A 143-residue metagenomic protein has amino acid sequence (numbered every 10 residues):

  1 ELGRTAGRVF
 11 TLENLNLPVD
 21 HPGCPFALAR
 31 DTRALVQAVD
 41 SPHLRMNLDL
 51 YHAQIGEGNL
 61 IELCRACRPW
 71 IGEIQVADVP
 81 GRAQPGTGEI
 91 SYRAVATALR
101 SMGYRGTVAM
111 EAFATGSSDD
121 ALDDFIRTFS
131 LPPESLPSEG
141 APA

Functional and structural regions predicted by a protein language model:
E1, H21-F26: Active-site cleft segment of glycoside hydrolase catalytic domains centered on the general acid/base Glu
E1-V9: Short intrinsically disordered, low-complexity coil segments enriched in acidic
T5, F26-L48, H52-A143: Histidine-acidic metal/acid-base catalytic patches
R8-N14, A109: Short beta-strand segments at enzyme active-site cores
L12-G23: Active-site-proximal beta-alpha loop/turn segments in soluble metabolic enzymes
